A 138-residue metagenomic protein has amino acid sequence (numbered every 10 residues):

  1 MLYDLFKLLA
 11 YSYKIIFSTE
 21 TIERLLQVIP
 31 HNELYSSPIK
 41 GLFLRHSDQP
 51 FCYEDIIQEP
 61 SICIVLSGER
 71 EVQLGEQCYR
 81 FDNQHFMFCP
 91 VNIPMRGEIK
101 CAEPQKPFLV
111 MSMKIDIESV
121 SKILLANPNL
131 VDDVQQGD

Functional and structural regions predicted by a protein language model:
M1-P38, F51-C52: A short, N-terminal "cap"/entry segment at the start of jelly-roll beta-barrel domains of the cupin/DSBH fold
Y35-V134: N-terminal regulatory/effector-sensing and dimerization cores that precede helix-turn-helix DNA-binding domains
